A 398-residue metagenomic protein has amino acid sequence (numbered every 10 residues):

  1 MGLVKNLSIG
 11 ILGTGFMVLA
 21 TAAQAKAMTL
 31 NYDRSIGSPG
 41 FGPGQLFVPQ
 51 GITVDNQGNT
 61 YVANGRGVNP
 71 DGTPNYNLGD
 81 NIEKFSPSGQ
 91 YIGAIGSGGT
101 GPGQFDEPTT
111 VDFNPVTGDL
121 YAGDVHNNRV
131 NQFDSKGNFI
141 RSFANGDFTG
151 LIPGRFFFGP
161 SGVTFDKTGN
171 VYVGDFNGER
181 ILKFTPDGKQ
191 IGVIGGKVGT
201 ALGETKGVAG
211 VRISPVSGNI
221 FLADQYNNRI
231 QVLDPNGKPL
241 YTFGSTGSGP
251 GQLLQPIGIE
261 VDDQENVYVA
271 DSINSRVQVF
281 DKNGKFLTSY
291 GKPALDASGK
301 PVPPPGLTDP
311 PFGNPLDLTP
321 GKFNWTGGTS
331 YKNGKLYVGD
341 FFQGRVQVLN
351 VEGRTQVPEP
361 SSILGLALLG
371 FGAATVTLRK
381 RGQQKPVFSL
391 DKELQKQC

Functional and structural regions predicted by a protein language model:
G42-D55, T100-P115, F148-K167, T200-V216 (+2 more regions): Beta-rich, blade/repeat-based domains predominating in secreted/periplasmic proteins but also intracellular
L46, Y76-G79, F105-D106, N127 (+8 more regions): A detector of repeated loop/turn-to-beta-strand junctions in beta-rich toroidal repeat architectures
N59-Y61, D119-Y121, N170-Y172, N219-F221 (+2 more regions): Conserved beta-propeller blade signature
G65-G67, V125-H126, F176, Q225 (+2 more regions): Short loop/turn segments immediately following the C-termini of beta-strands
D80-E83, N128-N131, E179-L182, N228-V232 (+2 more regions): A short loop-to-beta-strand structural motif that recurs across blades of beta-propeller domains
K322-T355: Blade-level signature of beta-propeller repeat domains, shared across WD40, Kelch, NHL, RCC1 and BNR/Asp-box propellers
E359-T377: A short, hydrophobic C-terminal helix/tail in secreted or cell-surface proteins
A374-C398: C-terminal membrane-anchoring or membrane-association module
